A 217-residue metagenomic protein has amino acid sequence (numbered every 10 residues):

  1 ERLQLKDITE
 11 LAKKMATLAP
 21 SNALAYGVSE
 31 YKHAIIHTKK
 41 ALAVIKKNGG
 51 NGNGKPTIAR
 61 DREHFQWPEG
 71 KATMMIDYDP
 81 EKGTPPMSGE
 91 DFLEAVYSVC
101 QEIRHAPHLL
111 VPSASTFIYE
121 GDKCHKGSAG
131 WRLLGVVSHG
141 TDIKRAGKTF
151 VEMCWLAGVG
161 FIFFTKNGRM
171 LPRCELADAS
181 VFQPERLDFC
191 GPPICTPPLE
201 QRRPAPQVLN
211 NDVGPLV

Functional and structural regions predicted by a protein language model:
E1-W131, G135-A157: Signature for HUH/AEP ssDNA processing cores
Q4, A19, C154-V217: Catalytic "initiation/cleavage/transfer" segments centered on a nucleophilic residue and adjacent nucleic-acid-engaging
